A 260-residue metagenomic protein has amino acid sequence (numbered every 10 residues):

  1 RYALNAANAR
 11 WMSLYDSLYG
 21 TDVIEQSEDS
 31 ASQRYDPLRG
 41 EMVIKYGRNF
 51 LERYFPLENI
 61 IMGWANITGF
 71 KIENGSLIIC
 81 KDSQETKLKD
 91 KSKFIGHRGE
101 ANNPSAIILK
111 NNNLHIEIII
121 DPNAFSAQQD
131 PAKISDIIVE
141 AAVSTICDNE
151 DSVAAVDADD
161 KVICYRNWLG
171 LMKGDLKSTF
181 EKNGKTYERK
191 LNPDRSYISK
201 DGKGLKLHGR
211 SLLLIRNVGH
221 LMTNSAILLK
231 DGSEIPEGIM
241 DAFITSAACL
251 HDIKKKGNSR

Functional and structural regions predicted by a protein language model:
R1-R260: Catalytic alpha/beta active-site cores
